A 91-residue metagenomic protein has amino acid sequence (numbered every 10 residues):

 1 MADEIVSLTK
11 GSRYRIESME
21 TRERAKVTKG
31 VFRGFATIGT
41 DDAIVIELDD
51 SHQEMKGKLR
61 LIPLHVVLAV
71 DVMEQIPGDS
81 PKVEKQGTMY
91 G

Functional and structural regions predicted by a protein language model:
A2-G91: Conserved RNA-binding domains used in RNP assembly and mRNA/RNA metabolism
